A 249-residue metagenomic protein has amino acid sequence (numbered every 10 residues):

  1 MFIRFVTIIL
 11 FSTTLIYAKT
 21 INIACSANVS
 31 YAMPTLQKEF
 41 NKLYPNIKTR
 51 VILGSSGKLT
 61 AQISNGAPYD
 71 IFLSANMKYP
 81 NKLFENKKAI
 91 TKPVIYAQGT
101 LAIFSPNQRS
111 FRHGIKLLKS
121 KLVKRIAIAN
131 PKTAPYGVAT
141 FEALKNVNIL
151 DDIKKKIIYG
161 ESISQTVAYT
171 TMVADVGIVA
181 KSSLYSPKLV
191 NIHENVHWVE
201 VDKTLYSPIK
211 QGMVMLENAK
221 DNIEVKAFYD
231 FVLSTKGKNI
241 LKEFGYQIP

Functional and structural regions predicted by a protein language model:
F2-I3, T20: N-terminal leader/targeting segments
I3-T14: Sec-dependent N-terminal signal peptides
A18-L43, I52-L53, G57, A61-N65 (+4 more regions): Exported/periplasmic ABC-transporter solute-binding proteins
T49: Hydrophobic anchor at the start of a short beta-strand that flanks the dinucleotide cofactor-binding loop
A67-Y69: Short acidic/histidine-rich motifs immediately flanking catalytic phosphotransfer sites in two-component signaling
